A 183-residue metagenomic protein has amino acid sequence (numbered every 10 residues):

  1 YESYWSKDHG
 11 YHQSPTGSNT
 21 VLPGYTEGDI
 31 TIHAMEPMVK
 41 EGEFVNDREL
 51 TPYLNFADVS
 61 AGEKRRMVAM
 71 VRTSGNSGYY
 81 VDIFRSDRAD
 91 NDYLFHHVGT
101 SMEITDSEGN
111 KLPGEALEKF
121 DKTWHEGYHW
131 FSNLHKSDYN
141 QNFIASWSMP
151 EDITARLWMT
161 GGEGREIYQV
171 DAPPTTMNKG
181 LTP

Functional and structural regions predicted by a protein language model:
Y1-H125: Catalytic and substrate-binding regions of extracellular carbohydrate-active enzymes, especially polysaccharide lyases
P37, E41-F44, L50, G127 (+3 more regions): Intrinsic disorder/low-complexity segments enriched in polar/small residues
E103-T105, K111, T123, D138 (+2 more regions): Charged, compositionally biased interaction regions
P113, E118, F131, R165-Y168: Intrinsically disordered, low-complexity, compositionally biased regions/tails
E118-E151, R156: Low-complexity, serine/threonine/proline-enriched polar segments
Q141-P183: Beta-strand-rich recognition/accessory modules
